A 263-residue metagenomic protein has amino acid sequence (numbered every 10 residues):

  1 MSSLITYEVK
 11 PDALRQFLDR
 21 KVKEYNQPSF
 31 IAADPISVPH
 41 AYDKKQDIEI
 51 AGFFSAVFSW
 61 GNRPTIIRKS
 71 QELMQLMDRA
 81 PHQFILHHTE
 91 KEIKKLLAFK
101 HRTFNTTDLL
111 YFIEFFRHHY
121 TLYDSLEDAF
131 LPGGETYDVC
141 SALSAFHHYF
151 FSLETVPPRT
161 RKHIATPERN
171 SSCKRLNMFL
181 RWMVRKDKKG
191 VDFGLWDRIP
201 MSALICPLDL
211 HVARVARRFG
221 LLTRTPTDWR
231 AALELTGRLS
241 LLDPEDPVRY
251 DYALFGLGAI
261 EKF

Functional and structural regions predicted by a protein language model:
M1-F263: HhH-family (HhH-GPD) DNA N-glycosylase catalytic core used in base-excision repair
